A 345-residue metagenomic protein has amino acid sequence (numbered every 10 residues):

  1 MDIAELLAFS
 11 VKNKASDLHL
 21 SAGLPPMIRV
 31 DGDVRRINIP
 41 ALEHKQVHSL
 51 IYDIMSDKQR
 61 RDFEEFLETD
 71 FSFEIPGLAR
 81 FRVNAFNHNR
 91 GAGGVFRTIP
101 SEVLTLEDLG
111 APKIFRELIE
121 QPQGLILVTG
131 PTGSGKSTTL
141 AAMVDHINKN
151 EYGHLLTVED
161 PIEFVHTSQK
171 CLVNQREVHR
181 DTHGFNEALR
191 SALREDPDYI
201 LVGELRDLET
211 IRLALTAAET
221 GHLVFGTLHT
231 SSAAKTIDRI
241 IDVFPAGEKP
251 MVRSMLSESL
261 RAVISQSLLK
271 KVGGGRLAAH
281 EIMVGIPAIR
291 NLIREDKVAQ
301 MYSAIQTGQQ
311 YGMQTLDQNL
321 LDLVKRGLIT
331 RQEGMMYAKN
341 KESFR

Functional and structural regions predicted by a protein language model:
M1-R345: Short, flexible helix-loop junctions that flank or precede catalytic/ligand sites
